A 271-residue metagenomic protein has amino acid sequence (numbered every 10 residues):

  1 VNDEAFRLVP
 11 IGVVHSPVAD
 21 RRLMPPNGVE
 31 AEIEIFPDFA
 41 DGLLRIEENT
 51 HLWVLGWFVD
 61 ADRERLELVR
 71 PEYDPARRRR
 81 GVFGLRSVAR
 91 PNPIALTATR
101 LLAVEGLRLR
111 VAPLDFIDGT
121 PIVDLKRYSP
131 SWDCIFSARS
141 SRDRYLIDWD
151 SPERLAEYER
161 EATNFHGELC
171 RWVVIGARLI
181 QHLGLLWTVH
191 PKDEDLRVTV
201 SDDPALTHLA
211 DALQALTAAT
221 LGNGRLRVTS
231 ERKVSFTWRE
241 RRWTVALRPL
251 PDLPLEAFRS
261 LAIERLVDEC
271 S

Functional and structural regions predicted by a protein language model:
V1-T97, V104-I147, V173: Glycine-rich, low-complexity intrinsically disordered segments
E34-L68, R171-A210, Q214-L216: Short, well-structured hydrophobic secondary-structure segments
V82, R100, S235-T237: Residue-level detector of beta-strand face positions
R144, D148-L169, I180-S271: Non-transmembrane, aqueous-exposed alpha-helical and coiled segments at domain scale
